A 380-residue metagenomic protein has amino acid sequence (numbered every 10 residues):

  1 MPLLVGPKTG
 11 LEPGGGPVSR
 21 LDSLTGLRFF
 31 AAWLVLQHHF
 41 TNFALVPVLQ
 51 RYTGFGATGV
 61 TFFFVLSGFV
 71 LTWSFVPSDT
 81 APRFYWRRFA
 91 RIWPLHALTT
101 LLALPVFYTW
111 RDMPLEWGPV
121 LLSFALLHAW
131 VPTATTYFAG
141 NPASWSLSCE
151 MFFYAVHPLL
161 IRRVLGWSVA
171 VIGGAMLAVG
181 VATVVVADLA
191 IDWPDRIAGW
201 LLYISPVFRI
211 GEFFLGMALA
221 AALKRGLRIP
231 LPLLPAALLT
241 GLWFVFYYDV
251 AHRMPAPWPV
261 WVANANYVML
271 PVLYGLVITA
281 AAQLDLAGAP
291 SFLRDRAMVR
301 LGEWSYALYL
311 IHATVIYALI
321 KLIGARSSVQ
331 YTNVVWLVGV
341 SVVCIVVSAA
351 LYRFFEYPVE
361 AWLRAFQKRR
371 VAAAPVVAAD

Functional and structural regions predicted by a protein language model:
M1-R20: Short, Lys/Arg-rich, polar N-terminal cytosolic tail immediately upstream of the first transmembrane signal-anchor
S19-D22, V48-V60, T135-C149, L189-L215 (+2 more regions): Interfacial loop-to-helix transition and helix-capping segments at the boundaries of transmembrane helices
S19-V76, W93-T100, G118, L122-H128 (+5 more regions): Functionally critical transmembrane alpha-helices in membrane proteins and complexes, commonly lining
A57, F213, A236-Y357: Alpha-helical transmembrane segments of multi-pass integral membrane proteins
A57-F64, S74-F107, E116-L126, S148-Y154 (+7 more regions): Transmembrane alpha-helical segments and their boundary/interface "anchor" motifs in multi-pass integral membrane
T72-D79, F107-T109, L160-G166, A218-L227 (+4 more regions): Structural signal for the C-terminal ends of transmembrane alpha-helices and the immediately following loop
M151-G180, A220-A237: Solvent-exposed interhelical
D295, Y357-D380: Membrane-proximal cytoplasmic C-terminal regulatory module of class A 7TM GPCRs
